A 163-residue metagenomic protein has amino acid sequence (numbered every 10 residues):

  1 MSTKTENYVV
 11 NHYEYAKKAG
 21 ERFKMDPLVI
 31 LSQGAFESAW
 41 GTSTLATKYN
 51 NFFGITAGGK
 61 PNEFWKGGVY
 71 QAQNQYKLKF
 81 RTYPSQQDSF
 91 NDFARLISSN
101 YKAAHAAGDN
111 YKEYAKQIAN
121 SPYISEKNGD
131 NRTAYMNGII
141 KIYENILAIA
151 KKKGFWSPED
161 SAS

Functional and structural regions predicted by a protein language model:
M1-S163: Catalytic cores of secreted/periplasmic lytic hydrolases that degrade extracellular macromolecules
